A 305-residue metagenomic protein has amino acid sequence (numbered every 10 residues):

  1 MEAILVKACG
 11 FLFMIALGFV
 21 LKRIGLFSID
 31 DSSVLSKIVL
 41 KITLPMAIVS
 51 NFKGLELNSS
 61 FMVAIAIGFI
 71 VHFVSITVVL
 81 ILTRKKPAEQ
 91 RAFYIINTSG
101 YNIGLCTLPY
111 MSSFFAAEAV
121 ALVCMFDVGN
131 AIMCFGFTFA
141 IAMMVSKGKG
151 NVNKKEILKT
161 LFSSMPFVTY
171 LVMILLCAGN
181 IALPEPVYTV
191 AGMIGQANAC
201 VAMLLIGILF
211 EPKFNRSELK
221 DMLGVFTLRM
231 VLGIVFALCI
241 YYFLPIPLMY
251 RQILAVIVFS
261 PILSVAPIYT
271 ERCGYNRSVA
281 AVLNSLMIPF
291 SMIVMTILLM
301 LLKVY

Functional and structural regions predicted by a protein language model:
M1-Y305: Alpha-helical transmembrane segments of multi-pass small-molecule/ion transporters
